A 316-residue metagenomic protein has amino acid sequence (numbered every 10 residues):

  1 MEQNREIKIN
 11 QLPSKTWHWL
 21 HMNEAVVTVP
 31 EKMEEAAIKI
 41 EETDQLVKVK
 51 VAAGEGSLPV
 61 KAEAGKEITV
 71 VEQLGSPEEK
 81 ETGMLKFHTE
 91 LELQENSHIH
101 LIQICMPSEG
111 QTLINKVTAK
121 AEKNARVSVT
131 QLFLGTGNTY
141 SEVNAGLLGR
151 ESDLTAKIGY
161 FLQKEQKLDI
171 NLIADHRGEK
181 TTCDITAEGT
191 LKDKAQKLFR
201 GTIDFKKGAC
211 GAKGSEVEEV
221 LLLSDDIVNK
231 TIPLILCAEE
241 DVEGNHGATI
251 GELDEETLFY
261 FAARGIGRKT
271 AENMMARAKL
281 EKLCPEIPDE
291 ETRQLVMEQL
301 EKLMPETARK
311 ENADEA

Functional and structural regions predicted by a protein language model:
M1-M33: Short, Gly/Pro- and small/polar-rich lid/capping loops
N4, V29-F259, A263-R264, I287 (+1 more regions): Conserved beta-strand/loop scaffold segments within soluble protein domains that form the structured core and edges
L20-N23, A209-C210, E272, A276: Short cationic/low-complexity microdomains
Y260-E281: Extended amphipathic alpha-helical segments enriched in small hydrophobics
L280-D289: Short arginine-rich
K310-A316: Long, amphipathic alpha-helical surface segments
